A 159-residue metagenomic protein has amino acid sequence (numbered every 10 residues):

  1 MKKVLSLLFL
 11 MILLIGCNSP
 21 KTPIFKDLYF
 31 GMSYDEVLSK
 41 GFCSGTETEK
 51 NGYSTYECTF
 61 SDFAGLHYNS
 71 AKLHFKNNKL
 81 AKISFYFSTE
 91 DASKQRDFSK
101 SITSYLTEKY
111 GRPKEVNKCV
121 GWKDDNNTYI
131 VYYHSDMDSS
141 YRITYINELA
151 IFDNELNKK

Functional and structural regions predicted by a protein language model:
M1-K2, N18: N-terminal hydrophobic targeting signals that begin at the initiator methionine
K2-L10: Sec-dependent signal peptide recognition, specifically the positively charged N-region followed immediately by
F9, P20-T22, H67, K72: Short, functionally important structural connectors and interaction interfaces within domains
L14-G16: C-terminal motif of bacterial Sec signal peptides marking the signal peptidase cleavage site
S19-E57, N77, K82, F87-K159: Non-cytosolic coordination micro-motifs
T55-K76: Compositionally biased P/S/T/G-rich terminal and signal peptide-adjacent segments that lie outside catalytic cores
